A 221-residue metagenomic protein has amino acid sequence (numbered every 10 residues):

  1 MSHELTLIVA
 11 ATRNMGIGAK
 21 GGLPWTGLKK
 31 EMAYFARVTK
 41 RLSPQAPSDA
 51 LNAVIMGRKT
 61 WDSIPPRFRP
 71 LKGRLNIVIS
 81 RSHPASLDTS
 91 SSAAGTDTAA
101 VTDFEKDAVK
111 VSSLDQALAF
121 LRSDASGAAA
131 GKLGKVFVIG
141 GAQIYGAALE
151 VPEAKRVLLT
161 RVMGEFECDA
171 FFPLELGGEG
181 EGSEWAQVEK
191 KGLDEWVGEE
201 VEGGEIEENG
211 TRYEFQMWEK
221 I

Functional and structural regions predicted by a protein language model:
S2-E4, V9-T39, R58-D124, A128-I221: Flexible, gly/pro- and Lys/Arg-enriched active-site loops
